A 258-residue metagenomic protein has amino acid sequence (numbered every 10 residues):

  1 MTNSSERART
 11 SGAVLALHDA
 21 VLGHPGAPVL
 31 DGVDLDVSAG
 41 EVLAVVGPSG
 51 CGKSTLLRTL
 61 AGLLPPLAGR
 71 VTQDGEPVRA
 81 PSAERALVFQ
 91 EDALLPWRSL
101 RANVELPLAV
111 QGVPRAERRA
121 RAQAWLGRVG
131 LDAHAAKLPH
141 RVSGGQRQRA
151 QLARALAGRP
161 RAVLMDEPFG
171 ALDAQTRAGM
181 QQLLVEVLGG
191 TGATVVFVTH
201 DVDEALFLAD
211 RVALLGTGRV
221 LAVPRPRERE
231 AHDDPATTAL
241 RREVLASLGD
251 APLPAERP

Functional and structural regions predicted by a protein language model:
L15, L30-G32: Conserved structural motif at the start of ABC-family nucleotide-binding domains
V46-P48: The feature captures the beta-strand-to-loop junction immediately N-terminal to the Walker
A61: Helix-to-loop junction immediately C-terminal to a conserved catalytic motif
G69-P81, R121: Conserved ABC transporter NBD signature motif
A109, A116-H134, E186: Conserved ABC ATPase "signature" region
K137-H140, G158: Conserved signature/switch motifs of ABC ATPase nucleotide-binding domains
L152: Hydrophobic anchor residue at the start of the ABC signature
T217-E243: Conserved beta-strand-loop-alpha-helix hinge in the C-terminal portion of ABC ATPase nucleotide-binding domains
